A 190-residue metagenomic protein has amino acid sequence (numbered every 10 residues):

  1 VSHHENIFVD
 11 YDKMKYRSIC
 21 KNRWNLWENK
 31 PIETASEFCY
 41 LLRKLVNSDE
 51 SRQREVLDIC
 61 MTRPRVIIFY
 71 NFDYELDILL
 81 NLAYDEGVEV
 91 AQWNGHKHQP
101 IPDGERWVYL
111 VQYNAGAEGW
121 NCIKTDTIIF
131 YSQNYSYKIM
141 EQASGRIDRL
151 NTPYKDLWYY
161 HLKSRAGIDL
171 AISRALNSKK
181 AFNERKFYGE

Functional and structural regions predicted by a protein language model:
S2-E89: Conserved helicase/translocase motor-coupling segment
D12-Y16, W24, F72-L76, H98 (+5 more regions): Short, solvent-exposed loop/turn segments at secondary-structure junctions
I67-F69, D77-L80, Y84-G116: Conserved helicase ATPase core of P-loop NTP-dependent helicases/translocases
F69, V111-Q112, I129-S132, L162-K163: Conserved beta-strand segments of the P-loop GTPase G domain that flank and frequently precede/overlap
Q92, Q99-P102, G119-W120, Y135-Q142: Active-site-adjacent loop/helix micro-motif of nuclease/hydrolase catalytic cores
W120-Q133, W158-H161: A short beta-strand element within the Helicase C-terminal
Y135-E190: A conserved SF2-helicase RecA2
